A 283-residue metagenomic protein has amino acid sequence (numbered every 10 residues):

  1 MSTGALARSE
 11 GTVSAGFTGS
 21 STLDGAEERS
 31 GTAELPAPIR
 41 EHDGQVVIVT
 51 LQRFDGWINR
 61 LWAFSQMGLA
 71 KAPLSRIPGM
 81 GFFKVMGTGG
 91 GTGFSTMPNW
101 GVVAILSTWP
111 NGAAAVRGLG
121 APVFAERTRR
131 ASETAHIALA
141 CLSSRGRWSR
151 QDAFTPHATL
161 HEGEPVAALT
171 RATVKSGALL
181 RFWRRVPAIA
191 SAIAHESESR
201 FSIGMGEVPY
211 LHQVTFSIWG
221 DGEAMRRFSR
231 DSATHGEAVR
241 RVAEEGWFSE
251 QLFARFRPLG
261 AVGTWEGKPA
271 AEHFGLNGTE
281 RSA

Functional and structural regions predicted by a protein language model:
M1-F94, N99-V102, G112-G118, R130-V214 (+2 more regions): Short S/T/G/P-rich N-terminal loop/turn motif that feeds into the first structured element of a domain
R40, R127-T128, A243-E245: A general structural signal for short secondary-structure junctions and capping/turn motifs
I105: Vicinal oxygen chelate
T108-N111, G220: Extracellular/lumenal glycan-associated surfaces
P122-R130, T234-E237: A common structural junction motif
R227-F228, T234-E250: Extended hydrophobic/aromatic segments used for targeting, binding, or gating
